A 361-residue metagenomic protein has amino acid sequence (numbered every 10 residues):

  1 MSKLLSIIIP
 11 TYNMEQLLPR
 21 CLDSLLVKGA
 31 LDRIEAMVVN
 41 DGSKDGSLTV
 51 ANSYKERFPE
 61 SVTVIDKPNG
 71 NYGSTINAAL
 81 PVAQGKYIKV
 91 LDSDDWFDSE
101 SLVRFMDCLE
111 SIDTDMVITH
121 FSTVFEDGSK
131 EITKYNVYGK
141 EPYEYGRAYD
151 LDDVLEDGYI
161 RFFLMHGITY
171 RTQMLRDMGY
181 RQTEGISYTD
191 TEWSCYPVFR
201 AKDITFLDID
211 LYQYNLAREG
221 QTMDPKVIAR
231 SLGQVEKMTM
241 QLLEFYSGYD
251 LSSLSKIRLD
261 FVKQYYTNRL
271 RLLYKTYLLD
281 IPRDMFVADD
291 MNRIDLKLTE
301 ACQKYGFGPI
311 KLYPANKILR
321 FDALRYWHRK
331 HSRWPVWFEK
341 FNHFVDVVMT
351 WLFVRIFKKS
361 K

Functional and structural regions predicted by a protein language model:
K3-S6, E35, E192: Cell-envelope/extracellular polymer assembly enzymes that use nucleotide-activated donors
M14-V27: Short, well-formed alpha-helical segments that are part of the catalytic scaffolds of diverse glycosyltransferases
S24, N40-T49, P68-G70: A conserved acidic beta->alpha catalytic loop
R33-G42, T63-P68, S93: Short beta-strand/loop segment that forms part of the nucleotide-sugar
K67-A83: Glycine-rich, basic loop-to-helix element that forms the pyrophosphate-binding segment of sugar-nucleotide handling
Y72, I76, S93-L207, Y212-R230: Donor-binding/catalytic cores of nucleotide-activated saccharide and glycerol-phosphate transferases/polymerases
I88: Short aromatic/hydrophobic "clamp" motif used to bind/position activated sugar donors
L278-K361: Membrane-interface aromatic/basic loop that binds lipid-linked glycans or pyrophosphate carriers, typified by
